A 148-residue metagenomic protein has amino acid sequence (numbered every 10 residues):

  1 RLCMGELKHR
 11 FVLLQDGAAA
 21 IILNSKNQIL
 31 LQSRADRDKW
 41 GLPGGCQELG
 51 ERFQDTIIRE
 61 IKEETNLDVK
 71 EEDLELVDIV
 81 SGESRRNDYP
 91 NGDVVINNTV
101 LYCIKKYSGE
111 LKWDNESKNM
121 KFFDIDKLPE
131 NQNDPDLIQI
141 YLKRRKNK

Functional and structural regions predicted by a protein language model:
R1-A19, S25, G92-D93: Acidic, metal-coordinating catalytic segment for phosphate/diphosphate chemistry, firing primarily on the Nudix
Q15, A35-R37, L42, V95-T99: Short connector loops at helix/strand junctions that flank enzyme active sites, especially segments positioning acidic
D16-A18, N27, N98-V100, K118: Change "...and in nucleic-acid phosphodiester-cleaving endonucleases..." to "...and in nucleic-acid processing enzymes
I22, L101-K105, F122-D124: Short, well-ordered beta-strand micro-motif
N24-E64: Conserved Nudix-box catalytic region and its N-terminal flanking loop in Nudix hydrolases and closely related
Q28-I29, S108-K112: Short helix-loop capping/hinge motifs at secondary-structure junctions, enriched in acidic/polar residues
D38-W40, E110-K148: Nudix hydrolase/Nudix homology domain
L67-G109: Active-site segment of metal-dependent pyrophosphate-handling enzymes, primarily the Nudix hydrolase catalytic core
